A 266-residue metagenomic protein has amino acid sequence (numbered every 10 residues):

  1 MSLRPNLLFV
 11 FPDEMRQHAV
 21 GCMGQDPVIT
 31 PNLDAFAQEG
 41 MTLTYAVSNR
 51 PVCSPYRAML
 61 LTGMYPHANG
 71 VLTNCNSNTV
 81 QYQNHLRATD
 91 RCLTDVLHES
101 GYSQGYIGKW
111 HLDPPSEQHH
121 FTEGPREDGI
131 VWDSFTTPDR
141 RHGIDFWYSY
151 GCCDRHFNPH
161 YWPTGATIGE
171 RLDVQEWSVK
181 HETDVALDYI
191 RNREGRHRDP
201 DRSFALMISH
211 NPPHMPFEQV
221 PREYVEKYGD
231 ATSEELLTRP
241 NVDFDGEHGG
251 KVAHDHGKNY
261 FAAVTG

Functional and structural regions predicted by a protein language model:
S2-P5, E14-P27, S149-K180, L187-G266: Active-site-proximal cap/lid insertion segments
L3-L7, M41-T44, S100-S103, D145 (+1 more regions): Loop/turn elements at helix/coil->beta-strand transitions in domains of secreted/extracellular proteins
F9-V10, R16-I107, L112-Q118: Active-site segment of extracytoplasmic enzymes that catalyze sulfate/phosphate-ester chemistry
N32, C92, F146, H181 (+1 more regions): Alpha-helical elements of Rossmann-like donor-binding domains used by nucleotide-donor carbohydrate transfer enzymes
R57, L61-T62, S116-I144, P212-T238: Aromatic- and acidic-residue-enriched segments that line the glycan-binding/catalytic groove of carbohydrate-active
N69, T73-N78, E123-G129, T164-E170 (+1 more regions): Short glycine/proline- and charge-enriched loop/turn segments that cap or connect secondary-structure elements
T79-H85, G129-S134, E235-P240, F261-V264: A short acidic, glycine-rich active-site loop that binds or catalyzes chemistry on phosphate/adenosine moieties
